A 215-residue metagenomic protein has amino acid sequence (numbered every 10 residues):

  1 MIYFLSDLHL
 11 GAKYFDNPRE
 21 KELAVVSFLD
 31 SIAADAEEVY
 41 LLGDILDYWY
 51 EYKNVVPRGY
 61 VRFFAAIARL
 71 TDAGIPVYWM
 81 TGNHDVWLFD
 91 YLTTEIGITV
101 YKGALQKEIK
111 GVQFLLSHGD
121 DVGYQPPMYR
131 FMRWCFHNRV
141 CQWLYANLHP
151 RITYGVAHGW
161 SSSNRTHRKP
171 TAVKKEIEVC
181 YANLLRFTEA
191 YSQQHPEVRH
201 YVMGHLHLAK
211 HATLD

Functional and structural regions predicted by a protein language model:
M1-K21, L116-F131: Short, charged N-terminal helix-start/capping segments
M1-S6, I32-E37, A68-P76, H118 (+2 more regions): Short low-complexity stretches enriched in small and charged residues
M1-Y3, K107-L115, L214-D215: Beta-strand-turn-beta hairpins that frame and shape the catalytic cleft of phosphate-ester-processing enzymes
L5, L10-I109: Core catalytic region of metal-dependent phosphoesterases/phosphodiesterases, especially metallo-beta-lactamase-like
V25, F63, W143-N147, E189: Short N-terminal helix-initiation segments at or just after the protein's N-terminus
T71, G111, R130-M132: Short, basic, helix/turn surface patches
T99-K102, L115, D120, Q125-F136 (+1 more regions): Conserved beta-sheet core of the metallophosphoesterase superfamily
G119-R186: Active-site-proximal loop/helix segment associated with metal-binding centers of metalloenzymes
